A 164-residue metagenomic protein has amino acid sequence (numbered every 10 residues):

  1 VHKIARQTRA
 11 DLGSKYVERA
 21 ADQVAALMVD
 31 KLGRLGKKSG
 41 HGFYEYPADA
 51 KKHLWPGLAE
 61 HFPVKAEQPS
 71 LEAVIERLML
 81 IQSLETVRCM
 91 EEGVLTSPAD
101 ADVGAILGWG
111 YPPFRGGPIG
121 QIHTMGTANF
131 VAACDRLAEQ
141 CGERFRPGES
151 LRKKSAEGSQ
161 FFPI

Functional and structural regions predicted by a protein language model:
V1-I164: N-terminal glycine-rich phosphate-binding loop for ADP-containing cofactors
